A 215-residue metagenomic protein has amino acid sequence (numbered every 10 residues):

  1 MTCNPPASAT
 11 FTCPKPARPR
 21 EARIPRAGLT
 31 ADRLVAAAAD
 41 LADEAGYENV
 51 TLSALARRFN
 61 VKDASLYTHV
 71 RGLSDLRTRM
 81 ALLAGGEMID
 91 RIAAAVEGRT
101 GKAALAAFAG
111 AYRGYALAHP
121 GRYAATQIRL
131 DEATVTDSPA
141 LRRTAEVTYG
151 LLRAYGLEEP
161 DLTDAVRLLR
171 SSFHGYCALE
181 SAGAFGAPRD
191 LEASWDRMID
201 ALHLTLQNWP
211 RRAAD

Functional and structural regions predicted by a protein language model:
M1-A45, A54, R58, S74-T78: Basic, helix-initiating cap at the start of DNA-binding domains
R33-D40, E44, R58, D75-A95 (+5 more regions): Alpha-helical structural segments
E48-N49, S74-D75, A103: Residue-level preference for short helical/loop micro-motifs built around acidic side chains
N60-V70: Short hydrophobic/aromatic patch on the recognition helix
A93-A124, R142, E159, L169: Hydrophobic alpha-helical connector segments
R113-V135, A178-G186: Amphipathic alpha-helical segments used for helix-helix packing
E132-L168, R189-L204: Amphipathic alpha-helical packing segments from all-alpha helical-bundle domains
S171-P188, H203-R212: Amphipathic C-terminal alpha-helical segment
